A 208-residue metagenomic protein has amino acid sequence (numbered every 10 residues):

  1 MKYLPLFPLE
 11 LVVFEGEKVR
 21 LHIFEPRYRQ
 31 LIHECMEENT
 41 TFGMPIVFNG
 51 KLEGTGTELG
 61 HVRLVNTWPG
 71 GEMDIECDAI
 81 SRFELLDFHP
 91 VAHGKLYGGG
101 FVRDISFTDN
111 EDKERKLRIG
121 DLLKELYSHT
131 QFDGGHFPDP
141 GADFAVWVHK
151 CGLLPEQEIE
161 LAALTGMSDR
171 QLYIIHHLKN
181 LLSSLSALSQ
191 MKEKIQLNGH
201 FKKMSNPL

Functional and structural regions predicted by a protein language model:
M1-L208: N-terminal low-complexity, acidic/polar interaction/targeting segments
